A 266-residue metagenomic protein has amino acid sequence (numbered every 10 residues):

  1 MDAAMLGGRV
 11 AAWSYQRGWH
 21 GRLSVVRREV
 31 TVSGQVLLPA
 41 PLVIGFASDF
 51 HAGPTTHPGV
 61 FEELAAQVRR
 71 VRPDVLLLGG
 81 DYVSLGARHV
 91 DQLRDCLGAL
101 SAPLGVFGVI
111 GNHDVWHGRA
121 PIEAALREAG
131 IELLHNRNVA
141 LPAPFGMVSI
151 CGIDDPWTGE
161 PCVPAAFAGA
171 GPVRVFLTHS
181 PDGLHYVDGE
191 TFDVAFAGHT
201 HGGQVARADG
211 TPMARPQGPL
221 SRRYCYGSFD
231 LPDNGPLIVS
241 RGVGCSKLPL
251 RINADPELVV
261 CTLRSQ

Functional and structural regions predicted by a protein language model:
M1-G45, F50, P54: Acidic, histidine-bearing metal-coordination/catalytic regions of metal-dependent phosphoesterases
Y15-H20, A47-V60, V83-R88, D114-G118 (+2 more regions): Acidic/histidine-rich helix-loop elements that form or flank divalent-metal/phosphate-binding sites at the catalytic
T31-G45, I131, V139-C151, V173 (+2 more regions): Beta-strand-turn-beta hairpins that frame and shape the catalytic cleft of phosphate-ester-processing enzymes
G45-S48, V75-D81, G105-N112, L134-R137 (+3 more regions): Active-site neighborhood of phospho(di)ester-bond hydrolases with catalytic His/Asp-centered motifs
T55-P142: Core catalytic region of metal-dependent phosphoesterases/phosphodiesterases, especially metallo-beta-lactamase-like
Y82-S84, N112-W116, V139, P156-T158 (+3 more regions): Solvent-exposed loop/turn segments at secondary-structure junctions within structured extracellular/periplasmic domains
A124-I131, H135-R137, A143-Y186, E190 (+1 more regions): Binuclear metal-dependent hydrolase catalytic cores centered on His/Asp/Glu-rich metal-binding motifs
P181-T262: Conserved beta-sheet core of the metallophosphoesterase superfamily
